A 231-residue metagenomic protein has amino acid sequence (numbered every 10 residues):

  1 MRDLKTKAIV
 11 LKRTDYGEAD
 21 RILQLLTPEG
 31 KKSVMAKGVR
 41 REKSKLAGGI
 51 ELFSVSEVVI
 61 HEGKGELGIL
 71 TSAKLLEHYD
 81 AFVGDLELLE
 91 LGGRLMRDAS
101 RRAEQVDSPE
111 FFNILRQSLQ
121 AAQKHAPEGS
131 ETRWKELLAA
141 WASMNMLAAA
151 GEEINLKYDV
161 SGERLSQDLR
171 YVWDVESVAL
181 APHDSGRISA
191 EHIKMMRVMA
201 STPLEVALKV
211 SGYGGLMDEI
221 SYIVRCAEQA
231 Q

Functional and structural regions predicted by a protein language model:
M1-Q231: Non-catalytic alpha-helical scaffolds and adjoining flexible linkers that form interface surfaces for assembly
